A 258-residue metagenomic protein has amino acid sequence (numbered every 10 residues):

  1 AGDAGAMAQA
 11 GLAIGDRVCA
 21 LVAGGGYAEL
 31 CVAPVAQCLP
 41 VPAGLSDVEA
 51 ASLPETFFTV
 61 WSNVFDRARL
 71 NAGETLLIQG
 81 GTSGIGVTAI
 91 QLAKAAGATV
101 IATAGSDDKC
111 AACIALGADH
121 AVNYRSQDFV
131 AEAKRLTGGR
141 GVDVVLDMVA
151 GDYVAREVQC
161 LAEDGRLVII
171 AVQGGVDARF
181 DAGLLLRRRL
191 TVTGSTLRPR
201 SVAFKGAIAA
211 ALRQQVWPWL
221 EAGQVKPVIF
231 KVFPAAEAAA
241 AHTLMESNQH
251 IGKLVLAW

Functional and structural regions predicted by a protein language model:
A1-G25: Glycine-rich beta-strand-centered segment in the early N-terminal region that forms part of a ligand/cofactor-binding
V22-V35: A structural motif shared across PLP-dependent enzymes of the aminotransferase-like
L53, F57-Q127: Mid-domain Rossmann-like dinucleotide-binding core that forms the NAD(H)/NADP(H) cofactor-binding site
G81, V149, V172: NAD(P)H cofactor-binding loop motif with strongest signal on the N-terminal glycine-rich segment
A104, D152-V225, A257-W258: Glycine-rich phosphate-binding loop and adjacent beta-alpha segment of Rossmann(oid) nucleotide-cofactor-binding
F129-G139: Short amphipathic alpha-helix with an adjacent loop that forms part of the alpha/beta core around
W217, A222-K231, A239-W258: C-terminal capping/lid region of NAD(P)-dependent oxidoreductase domains
